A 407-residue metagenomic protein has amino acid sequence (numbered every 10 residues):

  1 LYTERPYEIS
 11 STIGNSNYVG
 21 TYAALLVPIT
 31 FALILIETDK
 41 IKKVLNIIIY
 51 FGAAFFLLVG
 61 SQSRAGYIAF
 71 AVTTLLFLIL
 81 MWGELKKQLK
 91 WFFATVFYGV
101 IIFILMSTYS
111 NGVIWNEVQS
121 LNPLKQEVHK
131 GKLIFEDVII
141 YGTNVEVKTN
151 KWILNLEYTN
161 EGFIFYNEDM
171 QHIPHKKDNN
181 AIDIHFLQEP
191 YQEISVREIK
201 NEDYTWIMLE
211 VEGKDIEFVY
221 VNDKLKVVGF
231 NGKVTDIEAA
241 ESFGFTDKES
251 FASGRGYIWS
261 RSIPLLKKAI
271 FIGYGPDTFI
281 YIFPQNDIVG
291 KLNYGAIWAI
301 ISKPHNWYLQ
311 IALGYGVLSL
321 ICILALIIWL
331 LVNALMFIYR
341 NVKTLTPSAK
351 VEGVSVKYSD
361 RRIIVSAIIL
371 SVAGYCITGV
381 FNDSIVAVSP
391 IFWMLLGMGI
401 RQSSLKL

Functional and structural regions predicted by a protein language model:
L1-W206, I282, K303, L313-V342 (+3 more regions): Alpha-helical transmembrane segments of multi-pass inner-membrane proteins
R5-P6, R255, W259, I272 (+2 more regions): Alpha-helical membrane-protein architecture signal
N15, I153, V221-I301, Y315-I321: TM-adjacent membrane-interface loops and short helices in multi-pass inner/ER membrane proteins
D178-S250, L265: Long, low-complexity, polar/charged, intrinsically disordered or flexibly structured peripheral segments
T344-V356: Intrinsically disordered, low-complexity segments enriched in serine/proline and basic residues
S403-L407: Membrane-interface capping segments at transmembrane-helix boundaries
